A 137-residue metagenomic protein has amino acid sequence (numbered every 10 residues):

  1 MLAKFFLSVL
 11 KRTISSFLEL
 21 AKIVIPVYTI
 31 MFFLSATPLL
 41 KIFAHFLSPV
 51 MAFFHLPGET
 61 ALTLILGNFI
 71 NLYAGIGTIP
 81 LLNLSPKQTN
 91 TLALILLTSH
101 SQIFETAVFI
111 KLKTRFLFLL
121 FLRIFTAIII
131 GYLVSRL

Functional and structural regions predicted by a protein language model:
M1-L66: Membrane-embedded alpha-helical segments and adjacent helix-loop junctions characteristic of multi-pass solute
A3, L7, K11, S15 (+3 more regions): Juxtamembrane/transmembrane-helix boundary motifs in multi-pass membrane proteins
L20-Y28, N68, L120-I124, I128 (+1 more regions): Alpha-helical transmembrane spans of integral membrane proteins, capturing the lipid-embedded, hydrophobic core of TM
I23, V27-I30, L40, G75 (+2 more regions): Alpha-helical transmembrane segments of polytopic integral membrane proteins, especially the permease/helical cores
I30, L34, T78-I79, V108-F109: Hydrophobic alpha-helical interface/terminus motif in multipass membrane transporters
A44-H100: Membrane-interfacial helix-loop connectors
G77, S85-L137: C-terminal transmembrane helix pair
